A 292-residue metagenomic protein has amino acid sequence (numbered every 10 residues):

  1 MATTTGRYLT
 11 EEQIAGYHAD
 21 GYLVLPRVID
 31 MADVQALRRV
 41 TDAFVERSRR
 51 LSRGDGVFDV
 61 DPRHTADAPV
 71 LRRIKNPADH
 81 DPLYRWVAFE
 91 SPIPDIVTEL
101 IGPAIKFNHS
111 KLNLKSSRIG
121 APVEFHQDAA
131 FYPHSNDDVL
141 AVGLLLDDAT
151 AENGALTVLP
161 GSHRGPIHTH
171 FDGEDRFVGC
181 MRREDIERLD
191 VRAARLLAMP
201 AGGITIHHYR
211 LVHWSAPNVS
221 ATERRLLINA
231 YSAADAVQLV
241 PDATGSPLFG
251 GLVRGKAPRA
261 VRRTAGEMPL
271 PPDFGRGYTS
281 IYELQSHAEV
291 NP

Functional and structural regions predicted by a protein language model:
M1-D20, P26-F125, F131-H134, F171: Non-heme Fe(II)-dependent double-stranded beta-helix
A15, A149-A216, A236: Double-stranded beta-helix
Y22-V24, A141-L145, A194-L196, I204-I206 (+1 more regions): Conserved hydrophobic/aromatic beta-strand scaffold that supports enzyme active sites
R47, R53, D59, T65 (+2 more regions): Non-heme Fe(II)/2-oxoglutarate
K111, S116, Q127, L144-D148 (+1 more regions): Short, structured patches in soluble enzyme cores that scaffold and shape functional sites
V123-Q127, L144, M181, D190: Active-site glycine-rich loop that binds ribose-phosphate moieties when present
D128-A130, V139, H213-N218: Glycine-rich phosphate/pyrophosphate-binding beta-alpha loops
P133-A151, A198-M199, A230-A233: Short, conserved beta-strand element in jelly-roll/cupin
